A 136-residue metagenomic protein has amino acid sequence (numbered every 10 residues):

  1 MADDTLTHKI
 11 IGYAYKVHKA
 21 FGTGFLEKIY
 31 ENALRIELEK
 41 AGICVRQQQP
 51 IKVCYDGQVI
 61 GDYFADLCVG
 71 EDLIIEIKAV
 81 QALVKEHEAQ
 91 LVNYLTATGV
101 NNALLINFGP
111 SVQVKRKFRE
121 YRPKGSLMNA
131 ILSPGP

Functional and structural regions predicted by a protein language model:
M1-C44, V112-P136: Solvent-exposed, charged helical/coil patches that constitute nucleic-acid or partner-interaction surfaces
G22, V45, A65-L83, Y94: Conserved catalytic cores of phosphodiester-cleaving nucleases, focusing on short active-site segments
E39-G57: A short acidic/basic microdomain associated with nuclease active sites
Q49, Y63, P110: Short beta-strand or tight-loop elements that sit immediately N-terminal to catalytic metal-binding acidic residues
V59-I60, E86: Short secondary-structure boundary/capping elements
K78-A130, G135: Nucleic-acid nuclease catalytic cores
